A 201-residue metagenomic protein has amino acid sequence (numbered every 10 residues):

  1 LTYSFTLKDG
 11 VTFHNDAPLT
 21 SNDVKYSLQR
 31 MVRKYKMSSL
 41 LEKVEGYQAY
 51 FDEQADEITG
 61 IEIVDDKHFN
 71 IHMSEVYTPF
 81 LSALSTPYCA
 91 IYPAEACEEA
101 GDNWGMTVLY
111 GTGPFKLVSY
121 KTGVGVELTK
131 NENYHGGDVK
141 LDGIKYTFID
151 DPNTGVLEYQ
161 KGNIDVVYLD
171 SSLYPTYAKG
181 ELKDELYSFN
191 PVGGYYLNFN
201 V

Functional and structural regions predicted by a protein language model:
L1-L40, N70, E158: Aromatic- and charge-enriched surface segment that lines or borders ligand/interaction sites
Y3, Y88, V124-V126, G193-N198: Small-molecule pocket liners
K8, T129-Y134, P191-V201: A bilobed periplasmic-binding-protein/Venus flytrap-type ligand-binding module shared by bacterial periplasmic
D9-T12, Q29-M37, V76-T78, S85 (+5 more regions): Sec-exported extracytoplasmic/periplasmic mature domains
T20-S27, D66-N70, G113-P114, L141-G143 (+1 more regions): Alpha-helical secondary-structure segments
V44, D56, D66-K67, M73-V139 (+2 more regions): Gly/Pro-rich hinge or "lid" segments in bacterial periplasmic/extracellular proteins
N131-Y177, V192: Ligand-site clamp/hinge motif
T176-S188: Ligand-binding "clamshell"
